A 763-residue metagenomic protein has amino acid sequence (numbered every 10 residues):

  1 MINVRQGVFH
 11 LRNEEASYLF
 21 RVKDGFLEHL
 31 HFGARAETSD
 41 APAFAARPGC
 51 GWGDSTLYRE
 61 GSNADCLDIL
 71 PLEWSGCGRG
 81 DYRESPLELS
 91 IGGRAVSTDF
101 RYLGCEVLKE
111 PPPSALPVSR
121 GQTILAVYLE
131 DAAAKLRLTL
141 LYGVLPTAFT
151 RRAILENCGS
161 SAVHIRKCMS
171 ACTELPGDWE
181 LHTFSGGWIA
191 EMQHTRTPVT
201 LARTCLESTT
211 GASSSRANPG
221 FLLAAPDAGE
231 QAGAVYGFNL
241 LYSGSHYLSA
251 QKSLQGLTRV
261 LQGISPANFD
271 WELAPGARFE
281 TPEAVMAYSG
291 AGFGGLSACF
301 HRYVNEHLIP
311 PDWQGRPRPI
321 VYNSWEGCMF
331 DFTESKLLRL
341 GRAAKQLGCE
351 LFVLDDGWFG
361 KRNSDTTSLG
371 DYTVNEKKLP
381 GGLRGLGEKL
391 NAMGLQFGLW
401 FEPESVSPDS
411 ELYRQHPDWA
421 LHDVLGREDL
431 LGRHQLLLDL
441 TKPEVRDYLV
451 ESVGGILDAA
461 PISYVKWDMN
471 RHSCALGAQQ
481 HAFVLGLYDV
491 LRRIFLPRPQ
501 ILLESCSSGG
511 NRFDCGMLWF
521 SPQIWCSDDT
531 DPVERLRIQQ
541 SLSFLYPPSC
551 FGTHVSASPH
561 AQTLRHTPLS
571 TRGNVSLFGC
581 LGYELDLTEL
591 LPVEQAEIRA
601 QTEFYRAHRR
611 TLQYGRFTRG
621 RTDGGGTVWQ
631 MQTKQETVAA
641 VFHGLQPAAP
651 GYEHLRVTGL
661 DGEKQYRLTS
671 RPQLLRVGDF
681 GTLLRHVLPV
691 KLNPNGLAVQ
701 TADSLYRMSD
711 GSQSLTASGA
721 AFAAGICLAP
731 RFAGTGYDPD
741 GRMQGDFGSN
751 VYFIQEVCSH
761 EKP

Functional and structural regions predicted by a protein language model:
G7-E14, L27-Q251, A267, K664-A698: Polysaccharide-binding surfaces and accessory modules of carbohydrate-active proteins
E15, A153, G276, Y322 (+8 more regions): Conserved, mostly hydrophobic/aromatic
E88, A95-Y102, W271-G290, D746-Q755: Short Pro-Gly-centered flexible turn/kink motifs
P146, I154, A162-V163, Y242-Y247 (+1 more regions): Extended acidic/polar, glycine-enriched regions that form or flank non-catalytic beta-rich accessory modules
L222, T622-E663: Carbohydrate-binding surface patches
W313-E451, I462-Y464: Aromatic-lined carbohydrate-binding/catalytic grooves of carbohydrate-active enzymes
N375-G382, R414-S570, L577-Q595: Active-site neighborhood of glycoside hydrolase catalytic domains
Q646-P763: C-terminal beta-sandwich/jelly-roll accessory domains of carbohydrate-active enzymes
